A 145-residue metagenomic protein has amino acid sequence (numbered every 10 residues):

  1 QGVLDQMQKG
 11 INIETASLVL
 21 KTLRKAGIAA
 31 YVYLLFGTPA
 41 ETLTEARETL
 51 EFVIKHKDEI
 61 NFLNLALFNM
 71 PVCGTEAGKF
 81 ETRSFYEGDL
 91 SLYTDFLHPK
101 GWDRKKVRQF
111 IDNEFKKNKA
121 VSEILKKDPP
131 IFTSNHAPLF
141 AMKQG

Functional and structural regions predicted by a protein language model:
Q1-G145: A structural motif corresponding to the C-terminal lobe/cap of the Radical SAM core domain
